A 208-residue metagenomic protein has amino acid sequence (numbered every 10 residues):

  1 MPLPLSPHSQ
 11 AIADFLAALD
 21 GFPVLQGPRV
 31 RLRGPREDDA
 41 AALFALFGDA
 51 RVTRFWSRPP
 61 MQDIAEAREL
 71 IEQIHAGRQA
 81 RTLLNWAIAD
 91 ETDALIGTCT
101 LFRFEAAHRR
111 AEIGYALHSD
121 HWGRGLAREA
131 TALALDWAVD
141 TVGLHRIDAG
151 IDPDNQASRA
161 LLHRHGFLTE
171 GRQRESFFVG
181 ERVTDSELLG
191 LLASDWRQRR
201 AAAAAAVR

Functional and structural regions predicted by a protein language model:
M1-R31, P35-A50, N85, A89-R208: Acyl-donor (CoA/ACP) binding surface of acyl/acetyltransferases
P35, D63-A65, R78, W196-R197: A short hydrophobic/aromatic micro-motif that marks alpha-helical segments and, especially, helix-coil
F47, W56, R78-Q79: Hydrophobic residues in alpha-helical segments
R51-Q73, L84-W86: Conserved GNAT-fold acetyl-CoA-binding loop/helix
Q73-I74, W137: A generic secondary-structure signal
I74-H75, S119: Short helix-to-loop capping/linker segments positioned immediately adjacent to catalytic or ligand/cofactor-binding
A76-R81, F167: Short loop/turn motifs at secondary-structure junctions and domain boundaries
